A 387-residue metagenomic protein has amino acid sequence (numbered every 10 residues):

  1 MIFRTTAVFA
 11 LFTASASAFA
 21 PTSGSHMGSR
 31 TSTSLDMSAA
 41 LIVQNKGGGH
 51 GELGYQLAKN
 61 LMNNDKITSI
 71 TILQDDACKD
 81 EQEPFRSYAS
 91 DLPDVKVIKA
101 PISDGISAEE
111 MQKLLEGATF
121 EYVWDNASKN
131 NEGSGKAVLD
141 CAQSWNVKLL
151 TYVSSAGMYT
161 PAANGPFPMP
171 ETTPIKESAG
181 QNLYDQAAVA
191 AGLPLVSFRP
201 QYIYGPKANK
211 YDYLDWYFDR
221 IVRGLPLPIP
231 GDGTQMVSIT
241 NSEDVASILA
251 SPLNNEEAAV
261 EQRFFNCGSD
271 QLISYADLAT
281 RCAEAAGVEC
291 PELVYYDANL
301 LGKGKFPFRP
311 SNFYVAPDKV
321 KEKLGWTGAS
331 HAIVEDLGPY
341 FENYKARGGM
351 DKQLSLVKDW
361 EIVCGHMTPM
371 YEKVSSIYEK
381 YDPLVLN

Functional and structural regions predicted by a protein language model:
M1-S29: N-terminal chloroplast transit peptides
A18, D36-W124, L193: N-terminal Rossmann/SDR dinucleotide-binding element
G51, G165-V189, Y211-D215, Q235-I239 (+3 more regions): Short-chain dehydrogenase/reductase
D76, K136-A191, L195-V196: Conserved Rossmann-fold NAD(P)-dependent oxidoreductase catalytic core, especially the SDR/UDP-sugar
N126-N130, S154-A156: Conserved NAD(P)H cofactor-binding loop of Rossmann-fold oxidoreductase domains
S197, S238-A246, F264, L272-A276 (+2 more regions): Conserved loop-to-helix N-cap of the C-terminal "lid" that shapes the substrate pocket in Rossmann-like
Y211-Y217, P230-N254, Q262-R263: Substrate-positioning beta->alpha
S251-N312, P317, K323, R347-N387: Mid/C-terminal beta-alpha module of Rossmann-like enzyme folds, strongest in SDR-family dehydrogenases/epimerases
